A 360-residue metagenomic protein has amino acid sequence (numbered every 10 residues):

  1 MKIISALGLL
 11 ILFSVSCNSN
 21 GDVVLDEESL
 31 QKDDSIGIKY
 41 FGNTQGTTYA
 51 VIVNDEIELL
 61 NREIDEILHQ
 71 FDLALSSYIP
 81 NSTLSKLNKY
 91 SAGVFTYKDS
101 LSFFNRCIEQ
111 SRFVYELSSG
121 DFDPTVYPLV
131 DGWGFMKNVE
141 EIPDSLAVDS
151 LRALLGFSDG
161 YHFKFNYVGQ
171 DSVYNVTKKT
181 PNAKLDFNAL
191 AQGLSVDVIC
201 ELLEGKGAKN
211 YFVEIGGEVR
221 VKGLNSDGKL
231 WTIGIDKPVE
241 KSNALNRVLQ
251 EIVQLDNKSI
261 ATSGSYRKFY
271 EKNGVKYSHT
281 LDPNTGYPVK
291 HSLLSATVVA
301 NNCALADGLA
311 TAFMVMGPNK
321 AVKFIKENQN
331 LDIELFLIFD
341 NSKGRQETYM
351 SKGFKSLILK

Functional and structural regions predicted by a protein language model:
M1-V15: Sec-dependent bacterial lipoprotein signal peptides
V15-K360: Mature catalytic core of soluble alpha/beta enzymes
